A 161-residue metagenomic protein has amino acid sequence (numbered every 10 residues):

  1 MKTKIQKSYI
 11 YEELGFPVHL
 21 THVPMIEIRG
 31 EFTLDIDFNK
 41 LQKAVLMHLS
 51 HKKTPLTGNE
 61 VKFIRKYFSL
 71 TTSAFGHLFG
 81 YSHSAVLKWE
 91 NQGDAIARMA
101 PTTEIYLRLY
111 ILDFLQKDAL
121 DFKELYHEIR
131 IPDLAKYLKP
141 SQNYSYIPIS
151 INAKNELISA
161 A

Functional and structural regions predicted by a protein language model:
M1-K53, Q116, L120-K136, Y144-E156: N-terminal flexible/basic segments that precede or flank functional cores
M47-R65: A short, Lys/Arg-rich alpha-helix, primarily the initiator
V61, T71-T72, H83: Helix-turn-helix DNA-binding elements, focusing on the entry/boundary residues of the two helices that contact DNA
A74-H77: Short alpha-helical "recognition helix" segments of helix-turn-helix
G80-M99: Recognition helix of helix-turn-helix/homeodomain-like DNA-binding domains that insert into the DNA major groove
I96-L112: Short Lys/Arg-enriched helix C-cap and helix-to-coil transition segments that create basic nucleic-acid-contact patches
